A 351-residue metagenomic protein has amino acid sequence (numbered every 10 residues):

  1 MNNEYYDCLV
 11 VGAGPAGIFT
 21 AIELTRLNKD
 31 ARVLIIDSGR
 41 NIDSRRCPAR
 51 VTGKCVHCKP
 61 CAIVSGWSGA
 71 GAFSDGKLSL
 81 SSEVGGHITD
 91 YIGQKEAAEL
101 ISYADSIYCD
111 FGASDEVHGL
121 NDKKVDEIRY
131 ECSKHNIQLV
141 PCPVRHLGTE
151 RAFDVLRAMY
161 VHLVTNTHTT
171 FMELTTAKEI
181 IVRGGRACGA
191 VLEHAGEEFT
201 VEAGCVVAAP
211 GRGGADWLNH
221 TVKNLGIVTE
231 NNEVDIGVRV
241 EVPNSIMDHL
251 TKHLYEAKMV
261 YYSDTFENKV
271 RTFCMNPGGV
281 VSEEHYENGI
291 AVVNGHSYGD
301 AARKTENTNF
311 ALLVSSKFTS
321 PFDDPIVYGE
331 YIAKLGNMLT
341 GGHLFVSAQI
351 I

Functional and structural regions predicted by a protein language model:
N2-G85, K123-D126, Y130, H135-I351: Residues forming the flavin
C58, G66-H118: Dinucleotide-binding Rossmann-like beta1-alpha1 core, especially the glycine-rich loop that anchors the ADP
